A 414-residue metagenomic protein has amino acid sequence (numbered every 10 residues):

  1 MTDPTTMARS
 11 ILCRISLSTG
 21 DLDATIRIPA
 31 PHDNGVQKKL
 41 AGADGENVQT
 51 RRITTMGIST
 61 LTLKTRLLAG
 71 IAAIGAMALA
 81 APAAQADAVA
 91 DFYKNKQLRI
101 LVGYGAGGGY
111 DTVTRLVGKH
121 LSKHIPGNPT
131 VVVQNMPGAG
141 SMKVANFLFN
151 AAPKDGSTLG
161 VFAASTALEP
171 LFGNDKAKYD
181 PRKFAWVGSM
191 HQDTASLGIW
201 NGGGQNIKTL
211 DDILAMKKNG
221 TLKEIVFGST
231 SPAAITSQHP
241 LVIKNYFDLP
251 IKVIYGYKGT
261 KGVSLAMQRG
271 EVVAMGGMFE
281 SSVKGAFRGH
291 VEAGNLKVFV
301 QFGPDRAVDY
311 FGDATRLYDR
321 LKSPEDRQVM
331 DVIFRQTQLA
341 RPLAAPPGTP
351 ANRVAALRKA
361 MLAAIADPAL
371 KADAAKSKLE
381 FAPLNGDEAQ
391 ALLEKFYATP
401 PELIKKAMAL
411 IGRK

Functional and structural regions predicted by a protein language model:
T6-S18: Low-acidity, Ser/Thr- and Arg-rich intrinsically disordered low-complexity segments
I53-I71: Bacterial N-terminal signal peptides that target proteins for export
A81-A86: Sec/Tat signal peptide C-region and signal peptidase I cleavage site
K94-L98, E292-A293, D319-K322, G348-K414: An extracytoplasmic/periplasmic, membrane-proximal ligand-sensing/linker region
L98, K123, F147-T158, T166-R269 (+2 more regions): Hinge/capping helix and adjacent helix->loop/strand transition within the periplasmic-binding protein
R99-T114, P137-G140, F227-I235: Extracytoplasmic "Venus flytrap"
A164-K176, S237-Y246, R269, A274-R320: A ligand-binding cleft/hinge motif common to bilobed small-molecule-binding domains
R182-M190, P250-G256, A286-Q336, N385 (+1 more regions): Short beta-strand->loop
